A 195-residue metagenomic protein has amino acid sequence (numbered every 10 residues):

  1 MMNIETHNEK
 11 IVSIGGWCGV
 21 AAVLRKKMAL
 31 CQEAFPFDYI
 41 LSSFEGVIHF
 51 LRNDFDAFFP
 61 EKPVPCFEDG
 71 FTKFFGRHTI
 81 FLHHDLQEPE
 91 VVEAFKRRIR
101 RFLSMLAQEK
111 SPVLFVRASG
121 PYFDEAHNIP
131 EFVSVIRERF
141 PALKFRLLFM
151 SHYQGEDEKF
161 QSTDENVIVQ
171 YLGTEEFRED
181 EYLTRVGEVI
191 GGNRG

Functional and structural regions predicted by a protein language model:
M1-G195: Extracellular glycan-modifying ectodomains
